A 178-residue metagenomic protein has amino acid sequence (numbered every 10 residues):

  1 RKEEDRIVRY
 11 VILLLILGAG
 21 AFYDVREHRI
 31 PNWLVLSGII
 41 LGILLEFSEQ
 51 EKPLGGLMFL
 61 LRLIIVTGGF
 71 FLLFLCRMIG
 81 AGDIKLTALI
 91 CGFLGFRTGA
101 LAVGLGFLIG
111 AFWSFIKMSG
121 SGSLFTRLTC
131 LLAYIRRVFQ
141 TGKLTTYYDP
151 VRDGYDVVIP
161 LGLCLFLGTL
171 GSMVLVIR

Functional and structural regions predicted by a protein language model:
K2-R178: A membrane-topology feature that recognizes alpha-helical transmembrane segments and their immediate juxtamembrane
